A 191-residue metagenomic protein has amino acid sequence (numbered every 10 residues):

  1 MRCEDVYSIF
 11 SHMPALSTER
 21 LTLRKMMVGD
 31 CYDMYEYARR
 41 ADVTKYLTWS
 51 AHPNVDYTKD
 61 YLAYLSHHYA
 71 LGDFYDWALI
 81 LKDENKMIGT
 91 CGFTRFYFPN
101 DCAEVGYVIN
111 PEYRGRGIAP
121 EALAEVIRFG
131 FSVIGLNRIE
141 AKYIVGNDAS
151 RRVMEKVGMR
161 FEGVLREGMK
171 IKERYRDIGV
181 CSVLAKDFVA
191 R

Functional and structural regions predicted by a protein language model:
M1-K45, A63, D76, I80-R191: Acyl-donor (CoA/ACP) binding surface of acyl/acetyltransferases
E36-Y37, A51-P53: PAS/PAS-like sensory domain cap-loop motif
T44-H52: A short gly/proline-enriched turn/hairpin at secondary-structure junctions
P53-G72: Active-site rim helix/loop that mediates acceptor-substrate recognition in acyltransferases
